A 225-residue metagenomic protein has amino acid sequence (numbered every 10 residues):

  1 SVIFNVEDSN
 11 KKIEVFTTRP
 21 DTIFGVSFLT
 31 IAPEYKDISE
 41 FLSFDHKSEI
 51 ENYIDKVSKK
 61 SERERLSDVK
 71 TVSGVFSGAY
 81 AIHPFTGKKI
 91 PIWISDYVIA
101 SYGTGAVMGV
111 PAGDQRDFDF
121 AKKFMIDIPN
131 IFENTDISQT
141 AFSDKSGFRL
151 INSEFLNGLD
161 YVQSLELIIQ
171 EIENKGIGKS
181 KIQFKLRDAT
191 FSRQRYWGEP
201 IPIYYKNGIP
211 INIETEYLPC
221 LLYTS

Functional and structural regions predicted by a protein language model:
S1-I128, E133: NTP-handling and nucleic-acid-processing catalytic cores
S1-I13, K36, A106-S225: Residue patterns forming the tRNA-binding/recognition surfaces of aminoacyl-tRNA synthetases and related DALR
